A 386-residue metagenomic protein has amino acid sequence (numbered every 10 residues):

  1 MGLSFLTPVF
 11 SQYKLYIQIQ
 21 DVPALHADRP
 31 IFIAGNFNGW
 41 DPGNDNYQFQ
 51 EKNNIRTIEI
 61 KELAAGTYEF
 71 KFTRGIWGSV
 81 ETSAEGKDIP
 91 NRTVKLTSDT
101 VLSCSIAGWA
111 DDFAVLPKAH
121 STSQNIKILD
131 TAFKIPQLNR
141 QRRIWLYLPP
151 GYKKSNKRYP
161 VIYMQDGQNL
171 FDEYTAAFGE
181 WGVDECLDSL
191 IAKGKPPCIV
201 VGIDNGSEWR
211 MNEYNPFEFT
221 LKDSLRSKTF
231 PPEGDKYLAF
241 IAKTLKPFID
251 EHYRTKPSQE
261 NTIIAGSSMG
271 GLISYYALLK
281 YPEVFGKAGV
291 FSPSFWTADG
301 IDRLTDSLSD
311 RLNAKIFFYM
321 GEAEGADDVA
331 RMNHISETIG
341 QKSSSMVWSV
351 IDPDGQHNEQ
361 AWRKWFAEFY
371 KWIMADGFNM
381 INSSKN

Functional and structural regions predicted by a protein language model:
M1-Y16: Bacterial Sec-dependent N-terminal signal peptides
F10-Q12, S98-T100, R158: Exposed regions on extracellular, virion, or secretory-pathway luminal proteins
K14, A24-A65, G75-T97, D130: Aromatic-rich carbohydrate-binding modules that target alpha-glucans
Y16-P23, L148-P150: Short amphipathic, basic-aromatic surface patches that mediate peripheral association with negatively charged
A27, I31-N38, P42-G43, Q50-I58 (+2 more regions): Non-catalytic cap/lid and distal C-terminal segments of serine-dependent acyl enzymes
K71-T73: Extracellular recognition modules
A84-S98, W181-D184, I263, R311: Short, charge- and proline-biased low-complexity linear segments that act as flexible interaction/docking motifs
I89-P117: Extracellular beta-sheet/turn segments enriched in Thr/Pro/Gly and aliphatic residues
